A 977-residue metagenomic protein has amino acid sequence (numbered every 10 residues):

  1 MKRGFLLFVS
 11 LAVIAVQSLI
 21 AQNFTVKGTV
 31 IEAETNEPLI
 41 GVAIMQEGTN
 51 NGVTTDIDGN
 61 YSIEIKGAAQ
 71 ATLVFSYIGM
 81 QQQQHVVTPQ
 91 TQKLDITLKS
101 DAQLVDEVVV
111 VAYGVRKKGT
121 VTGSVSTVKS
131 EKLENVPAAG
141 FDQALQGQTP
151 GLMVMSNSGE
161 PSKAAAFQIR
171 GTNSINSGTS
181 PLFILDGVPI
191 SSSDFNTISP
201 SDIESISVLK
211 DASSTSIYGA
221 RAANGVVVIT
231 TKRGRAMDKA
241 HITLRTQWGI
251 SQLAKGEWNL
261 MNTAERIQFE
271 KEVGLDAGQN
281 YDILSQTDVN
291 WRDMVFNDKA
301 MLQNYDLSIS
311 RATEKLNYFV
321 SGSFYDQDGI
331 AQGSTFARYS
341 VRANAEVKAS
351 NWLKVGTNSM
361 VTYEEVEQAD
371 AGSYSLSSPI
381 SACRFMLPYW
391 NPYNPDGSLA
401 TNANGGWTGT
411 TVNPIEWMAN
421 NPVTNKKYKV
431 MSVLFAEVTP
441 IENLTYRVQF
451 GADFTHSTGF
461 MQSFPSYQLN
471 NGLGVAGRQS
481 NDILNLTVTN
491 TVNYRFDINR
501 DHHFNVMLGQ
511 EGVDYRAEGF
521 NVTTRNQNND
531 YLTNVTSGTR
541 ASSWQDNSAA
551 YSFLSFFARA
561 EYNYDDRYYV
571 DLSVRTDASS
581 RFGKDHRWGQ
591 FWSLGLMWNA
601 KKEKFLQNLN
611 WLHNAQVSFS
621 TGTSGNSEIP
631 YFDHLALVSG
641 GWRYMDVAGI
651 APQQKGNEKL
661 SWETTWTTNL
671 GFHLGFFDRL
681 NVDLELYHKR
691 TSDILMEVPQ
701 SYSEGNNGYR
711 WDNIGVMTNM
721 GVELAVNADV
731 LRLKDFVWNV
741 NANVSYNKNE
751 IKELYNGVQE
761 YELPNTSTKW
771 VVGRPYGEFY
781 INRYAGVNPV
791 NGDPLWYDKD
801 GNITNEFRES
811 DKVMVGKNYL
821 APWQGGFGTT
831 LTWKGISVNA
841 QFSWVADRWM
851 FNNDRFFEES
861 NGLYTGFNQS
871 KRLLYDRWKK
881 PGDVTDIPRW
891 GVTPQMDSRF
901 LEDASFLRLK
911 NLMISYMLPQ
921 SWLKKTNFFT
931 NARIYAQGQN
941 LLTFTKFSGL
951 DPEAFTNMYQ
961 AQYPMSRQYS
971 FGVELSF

Functional and structural regions predicted by a protein language model:
M1-V9, A15-A343, V347-T362, T401-N404 (+6 more regions): Short, small/polar-rich motifs associated with maturation and membrane association, primarily at protein termini
F8, S308, N739, N818-A846 (+2 more regions): Conserved C-terminal beta-signal and adjacent last beta-strands/turns of outer-membrane beta-barrel proteins
E32, I44, F75, F183 (+5 more regions): Short aromatic-centered micro-motifs
G48, S350, T439-I441, D497-N499 (+3 more regions): Residue-level recognition of beta-strand termini and adjacent short loop/turns
L104, G119, A236-V289, G329-S334 (+10 more regions): Surface-exposed loop/interface segments of Gram-negative outer-membrane beta-barrel transport/assembly proteins
M153-S156, S216, K601-N608, S921-K925: Active-site phosphate-binding and catalytic loops of NTP-dependent enzymes
T231, L307-R311, V341-V347, S432-V438 (+12 more regions): Residues on the lipid-exposed face of transmembrane beta-strands in outer-membrane beta-barrel proteins
